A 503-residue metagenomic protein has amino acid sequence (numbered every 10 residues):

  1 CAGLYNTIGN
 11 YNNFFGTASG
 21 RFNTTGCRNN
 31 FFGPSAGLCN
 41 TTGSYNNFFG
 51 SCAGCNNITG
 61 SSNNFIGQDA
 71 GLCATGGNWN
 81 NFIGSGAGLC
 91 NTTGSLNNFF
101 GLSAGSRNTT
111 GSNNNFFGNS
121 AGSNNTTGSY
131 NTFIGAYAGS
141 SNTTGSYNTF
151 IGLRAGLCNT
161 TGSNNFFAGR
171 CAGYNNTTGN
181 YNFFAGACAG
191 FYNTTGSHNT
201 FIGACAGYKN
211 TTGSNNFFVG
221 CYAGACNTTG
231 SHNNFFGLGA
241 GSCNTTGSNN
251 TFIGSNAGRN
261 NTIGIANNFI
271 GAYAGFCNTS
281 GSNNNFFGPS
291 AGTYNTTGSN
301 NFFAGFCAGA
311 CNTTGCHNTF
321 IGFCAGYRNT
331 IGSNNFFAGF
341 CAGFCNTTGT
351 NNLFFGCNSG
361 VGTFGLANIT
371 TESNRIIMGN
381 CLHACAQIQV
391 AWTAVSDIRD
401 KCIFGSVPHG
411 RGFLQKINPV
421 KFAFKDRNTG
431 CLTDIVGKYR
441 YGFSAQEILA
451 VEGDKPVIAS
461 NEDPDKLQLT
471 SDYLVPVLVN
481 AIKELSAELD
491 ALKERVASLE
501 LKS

Functional and structural regions predicted by a protein language model:
A2-L4, G9, S19-R21, G26 (+39 more regions): Conserved SAM-binding site of S-adenosyl-L-methionine-dependent methyltransferases, i.e., the hydrophobic residues
Y5, F22, Y294, L382-S406 (+3 more regions): Glycine-rich, low-complexity segments
T7, N13-F15, N30-F32, N47-F49 (+20 more regions): Extended alpha-helical scaffolds used as interaction platforms
G220, G254, N334-G410, Q415: Small/polar residue-rich beta-strand/coil "junction" motifs that cap repeat-based extracellular fibers
I403-I417, Y439-V451: C-terminal accessory segments
G410-D426, C431: Acidic, glycine-rich loop-and-strand cores that form catalytic or ligand-binding grooves in diverse globular domains
A445-P464: Active-site and glycan-interaction determinants of carbohydrate-active enzymes
A459-S503: C-terminal intramolecular chaperone/auto-processing assembly modules
